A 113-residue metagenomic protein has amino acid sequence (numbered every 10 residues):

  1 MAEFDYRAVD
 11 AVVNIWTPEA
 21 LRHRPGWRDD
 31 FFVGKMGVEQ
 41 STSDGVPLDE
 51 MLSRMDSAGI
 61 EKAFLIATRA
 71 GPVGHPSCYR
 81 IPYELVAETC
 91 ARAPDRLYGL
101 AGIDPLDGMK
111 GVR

Functional and structural regions predicted by a protein language model:
M1-R113: Helix-coil boundary/capping segments in enzymes
